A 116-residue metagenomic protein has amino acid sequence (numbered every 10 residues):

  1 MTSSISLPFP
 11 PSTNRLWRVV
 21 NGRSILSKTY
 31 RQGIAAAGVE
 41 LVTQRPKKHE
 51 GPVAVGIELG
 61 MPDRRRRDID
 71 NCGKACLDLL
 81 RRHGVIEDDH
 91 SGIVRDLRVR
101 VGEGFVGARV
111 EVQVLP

Functional and structural regions predicted by a protein language model:
M1-P116: Acidic, proline/glycine-enriched N-terminal capping motif
